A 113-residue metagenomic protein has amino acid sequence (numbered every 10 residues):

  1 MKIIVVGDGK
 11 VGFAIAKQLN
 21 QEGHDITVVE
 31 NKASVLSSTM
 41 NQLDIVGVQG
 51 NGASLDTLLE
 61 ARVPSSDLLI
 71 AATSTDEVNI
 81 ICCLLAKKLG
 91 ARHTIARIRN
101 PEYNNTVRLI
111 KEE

Functional and structural regions predicted by a protein language model:
M1-E113: Cytosolic regulatory regions of ion transport systems
